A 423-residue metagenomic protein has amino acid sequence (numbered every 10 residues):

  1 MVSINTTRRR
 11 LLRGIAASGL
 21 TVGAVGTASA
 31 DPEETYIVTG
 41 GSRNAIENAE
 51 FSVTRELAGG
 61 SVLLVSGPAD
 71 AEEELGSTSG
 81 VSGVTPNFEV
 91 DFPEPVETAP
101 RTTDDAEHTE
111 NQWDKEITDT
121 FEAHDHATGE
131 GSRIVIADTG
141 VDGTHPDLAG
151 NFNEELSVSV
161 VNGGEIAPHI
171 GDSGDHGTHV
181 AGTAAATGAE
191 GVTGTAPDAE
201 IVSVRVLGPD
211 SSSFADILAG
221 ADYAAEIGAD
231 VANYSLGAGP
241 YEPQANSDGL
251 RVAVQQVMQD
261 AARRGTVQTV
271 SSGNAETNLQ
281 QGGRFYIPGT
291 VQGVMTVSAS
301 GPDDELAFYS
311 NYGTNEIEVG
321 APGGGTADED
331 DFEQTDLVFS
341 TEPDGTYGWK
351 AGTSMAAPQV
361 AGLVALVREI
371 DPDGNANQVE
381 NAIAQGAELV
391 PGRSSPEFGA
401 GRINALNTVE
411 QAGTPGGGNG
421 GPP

Functional and structural regions predicted by a protein language model:
M1-E33, G80, V84, P95-T109 (+1 more regions): Haloarchaeal acidic low-complexity proteome signature biased toward cell-envelope/secretome components but also
I37, L64, R133-A137, E200-R205 (+6 more regions): Structural recognition of the beta-strand scaffold that forms the well-ordered cores of secreted hydrolase catalytic
N44-H108: Autoinhibitory propeptides
S79-R133, V141, P146-D147, N419-P423: Protease zymogen maturation seam
E122-L156, I166-F214, T290-V291, E305 (+4 more regions): Subtilisin-like serine protease catalytic core
D138, Y286-E369: Extracellular S/T/G-rich loop segment that most often corresponds to the catalytic His/Ser-adjacent loop
E190, V204-V291, P343-A357, L389-E397 (+1 more regions): Substrate-binding/access-modulating region of protease and related hydrolase catalytic domains
A229-L236, V257, E369-P423: C-terminal subdomain of the subtilisin-like protease fold in secreted/lumenal serine endopeptidases
